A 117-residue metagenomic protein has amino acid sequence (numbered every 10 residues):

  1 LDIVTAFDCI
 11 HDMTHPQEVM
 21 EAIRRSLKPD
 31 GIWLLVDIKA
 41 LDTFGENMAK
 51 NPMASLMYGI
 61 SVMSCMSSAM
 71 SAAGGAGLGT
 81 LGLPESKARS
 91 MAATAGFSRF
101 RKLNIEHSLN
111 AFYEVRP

Functional and structural regions predicted by a protein language model:
D2-T5: A conserved beta-strand element that flanks and buttresses the S-adenosyl-L-methionine
F7-I10, V36: Residues lining the SAM
D8, Q17, N104: Residues that line or immediately flank small-molecule/substrate-binding pockets and catalytic motifs
Q17-P29: A short glycine-rich, Lys/Arg-flanked "PGG" loop and its adjoining helix->strand segment in the class I
W33-L34, R99: A short hydrophobic/small-residue beta-strand
V36-A95: C-terminal alpha-helical "lid/dimerization" subdomain adjacent to the S-adenosyl-L-methionine
A93-P117: Core SAM-dependent methyltransferase catalytic element
